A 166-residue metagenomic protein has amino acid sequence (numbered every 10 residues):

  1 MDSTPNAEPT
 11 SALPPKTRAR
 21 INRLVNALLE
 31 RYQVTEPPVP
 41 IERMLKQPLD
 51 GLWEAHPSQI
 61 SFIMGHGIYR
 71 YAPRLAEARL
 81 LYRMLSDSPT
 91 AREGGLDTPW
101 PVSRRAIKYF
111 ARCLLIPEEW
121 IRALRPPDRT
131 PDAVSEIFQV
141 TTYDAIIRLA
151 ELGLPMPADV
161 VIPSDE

Functional and structural regions predicted by a protein language model:
M1-E166: Active-site hotspot residues in diverse enzymes, especially metal/ion-binding acidic/histidine motifs
